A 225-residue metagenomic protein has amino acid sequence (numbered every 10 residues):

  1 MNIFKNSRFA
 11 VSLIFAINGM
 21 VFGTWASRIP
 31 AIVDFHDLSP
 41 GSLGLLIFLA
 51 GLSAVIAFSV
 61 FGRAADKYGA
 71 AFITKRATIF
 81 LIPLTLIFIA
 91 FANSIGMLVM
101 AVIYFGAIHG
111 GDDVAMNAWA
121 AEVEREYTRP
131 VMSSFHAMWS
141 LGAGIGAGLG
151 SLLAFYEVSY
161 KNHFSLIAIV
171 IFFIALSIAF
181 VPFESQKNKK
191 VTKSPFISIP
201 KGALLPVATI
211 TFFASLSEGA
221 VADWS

Functional and structural regions predicted by a protein language model:
K5-G44, G219-S225: Helix-loop boundary and gating motifs at the non-cytosolic
A10-V11, S94-V102, P206-V207: Short hydrophobic/alpha-helical segments at membrane-entry points of transmembrane helices in Major Facilitator
A16, T85, I95-D112, F212: Hydrophobic core of transmembrane alpha-helices in multi-pass small-molecule transporters, especially MFS/SLC-type
G23, A50-S59, A143-G144: Residue-level signature of mid-helix packing/kink "hotspots" within the transmembrane helices of 12-pass Major
W25-A26, K201-S225: Extracytoplasmic gate region of multi-pass secondary transporters
I56-G96: Conserved MFS/SLC helix-loop-helix module at the cytosolic interface between two early adjacent transmembrane helices
V102-A137: Cytoplasmic helix-loop-helix junction between adjacent transmembrane helices in 12-TM secondary transporters
N162-F180: Symmetry-related core transmembrane helices of the 12-TM Major Facilitator Superfamily/SLC fold
